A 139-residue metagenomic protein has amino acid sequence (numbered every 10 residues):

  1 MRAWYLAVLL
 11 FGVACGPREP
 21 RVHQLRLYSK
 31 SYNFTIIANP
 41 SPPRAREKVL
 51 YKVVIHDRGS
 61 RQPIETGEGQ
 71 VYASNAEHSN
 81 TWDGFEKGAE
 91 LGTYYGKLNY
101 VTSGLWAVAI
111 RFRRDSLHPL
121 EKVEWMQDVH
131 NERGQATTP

Functional and structural regions predicted by a protein language model:
M1-V13: Sec-dependent bacterial lipoprotein signal peptides
C15-P139: Contiguous segments within soluble domain cores/interaction surfaces
